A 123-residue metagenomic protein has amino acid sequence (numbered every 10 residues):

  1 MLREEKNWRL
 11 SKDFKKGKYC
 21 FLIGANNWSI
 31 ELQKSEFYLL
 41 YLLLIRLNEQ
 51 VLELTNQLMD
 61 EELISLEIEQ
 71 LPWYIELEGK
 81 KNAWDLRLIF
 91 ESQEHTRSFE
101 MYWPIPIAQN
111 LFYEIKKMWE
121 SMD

Functional and structural regions predicted by a protein language model:
M1-D123: Positively charged, low-complexity terminal tracts and the immediately adjacent first secondary-structure elements
